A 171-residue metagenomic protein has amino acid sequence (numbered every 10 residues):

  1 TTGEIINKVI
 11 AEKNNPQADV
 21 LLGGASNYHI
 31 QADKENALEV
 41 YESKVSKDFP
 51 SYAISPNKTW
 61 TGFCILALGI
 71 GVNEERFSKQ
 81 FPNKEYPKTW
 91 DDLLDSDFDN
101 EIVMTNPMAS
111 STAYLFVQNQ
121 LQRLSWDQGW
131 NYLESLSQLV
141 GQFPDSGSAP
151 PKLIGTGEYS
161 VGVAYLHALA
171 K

Functional and structural regions predicted by a protein language model:
T2-N7, Q17-E158: Extracytoplasmic ligand-binding site segments that recognize negatively charged/polar headgroups
I10-N14: Charged, often glycine-rich, active-site loop that binds/positions anionic groups
S160-K171: C-terminal lobe and pocket-closing loops of periplasmic/extracytoplasmic Venus-flytrap solute-binding proteins
